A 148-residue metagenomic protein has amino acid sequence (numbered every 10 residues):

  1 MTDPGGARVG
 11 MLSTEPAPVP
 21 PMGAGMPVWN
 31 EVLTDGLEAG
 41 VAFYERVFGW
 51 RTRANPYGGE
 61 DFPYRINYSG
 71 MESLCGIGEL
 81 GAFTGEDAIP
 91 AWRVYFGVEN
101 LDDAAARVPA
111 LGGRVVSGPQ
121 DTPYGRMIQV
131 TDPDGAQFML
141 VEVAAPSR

Functional and structural regions predicted by a protein language model:
M1-E15, R51-I89, E99, P133 (+1 more regions): Conserved short beta-strand elements that form part of the metal-binding/catalytic scaffold of enzyme active sites
M1-G5, G36-E38, V94-Q137: Vicinal oxygen chelate
G10-A42, V47-R53, A91-V94, E142-R148: N-terminal beta-strand motif that seeds the catalytic metal site of vicinal oxygen chelate
P20, F83-G85, G118: Short, flexible, glycine/charge-rich loop motifs used to bind or transfer phosphoryl groups or to couple energy/partner
V28, C75, V116-S117: A short, local hydrophobic-aromatic micro-motif
V32-S73, D103, A110, P119 (+1 more regions): Core segments of cupin and vicinal oxygen chelate
